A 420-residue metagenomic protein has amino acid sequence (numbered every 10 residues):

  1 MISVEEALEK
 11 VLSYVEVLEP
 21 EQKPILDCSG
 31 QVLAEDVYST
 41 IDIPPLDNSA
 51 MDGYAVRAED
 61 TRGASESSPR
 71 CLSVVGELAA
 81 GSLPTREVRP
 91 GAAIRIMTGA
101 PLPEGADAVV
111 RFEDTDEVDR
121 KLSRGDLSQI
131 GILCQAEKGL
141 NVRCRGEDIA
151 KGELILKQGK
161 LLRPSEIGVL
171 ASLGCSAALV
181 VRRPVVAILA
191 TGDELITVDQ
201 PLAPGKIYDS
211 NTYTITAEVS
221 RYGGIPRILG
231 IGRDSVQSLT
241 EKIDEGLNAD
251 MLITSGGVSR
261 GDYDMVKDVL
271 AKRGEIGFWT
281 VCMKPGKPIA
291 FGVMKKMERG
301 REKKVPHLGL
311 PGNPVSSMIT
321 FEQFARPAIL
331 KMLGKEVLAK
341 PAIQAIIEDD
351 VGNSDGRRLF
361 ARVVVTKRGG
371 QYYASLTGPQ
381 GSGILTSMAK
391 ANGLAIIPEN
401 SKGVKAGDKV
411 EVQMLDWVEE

Functional and structural regions predicted by a protein language model:
M1-L8, E21, I25, D47 (+15 more regions): Generic structural signal for well-ordered, non-membrane alpha-helical segments in soluble metabolic enzymes
M1-S68, R95, C144, K335-F360: Short, low-complexity N-terminal leaders and the immediately following helix N-cap/first helix
I2, E21-L26, G30, E35 (+3 more regions): Flexible glycine/proline-rich
I2-V4, A55-I228, G378-P379, M414-D416: Short, glycine/charged-enriched hinge/interface segments at domain edges or termini
V4, S176-L310, P314-I319: Helix-rich terminal scaffold detector
V11-L18, L173-S176, L195, E218 (+8 more regions): Change "in soluble alpha/beta enzymes" to "in soluble alpha/beta proteins
D47-S49, R62-S67, T85-R89, L102-E104 (+15 more regions): Solvent-exposed alpha-helices and their adjacent loops that cap or buttress functional pockets in soluble metabolic
